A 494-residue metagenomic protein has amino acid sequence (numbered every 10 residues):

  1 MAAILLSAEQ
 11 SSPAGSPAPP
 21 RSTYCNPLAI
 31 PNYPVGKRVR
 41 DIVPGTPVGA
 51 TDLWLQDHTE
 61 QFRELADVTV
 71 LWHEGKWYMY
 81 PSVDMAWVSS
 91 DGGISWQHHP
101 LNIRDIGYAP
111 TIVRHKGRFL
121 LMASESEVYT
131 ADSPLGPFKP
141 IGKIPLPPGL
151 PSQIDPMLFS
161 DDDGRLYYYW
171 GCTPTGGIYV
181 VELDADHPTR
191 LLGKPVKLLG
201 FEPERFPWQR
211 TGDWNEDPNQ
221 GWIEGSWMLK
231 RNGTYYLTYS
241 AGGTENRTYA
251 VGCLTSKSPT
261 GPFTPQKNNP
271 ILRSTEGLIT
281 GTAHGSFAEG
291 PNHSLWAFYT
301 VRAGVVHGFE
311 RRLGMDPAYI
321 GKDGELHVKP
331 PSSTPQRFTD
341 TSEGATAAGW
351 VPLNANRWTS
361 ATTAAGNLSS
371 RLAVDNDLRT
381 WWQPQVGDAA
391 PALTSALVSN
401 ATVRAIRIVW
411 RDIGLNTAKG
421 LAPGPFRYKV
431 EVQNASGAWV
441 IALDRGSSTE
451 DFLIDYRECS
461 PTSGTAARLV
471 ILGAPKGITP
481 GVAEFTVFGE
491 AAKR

Functional and structural regions predicted by a protein language model:
A3-A18: Bacterial Sec-dependent signal peptides at the C-terminal "C-region" and cleavage site
G15-P218, K230-G277, N292-S294, T300-E343 (+1 more regions): Beta-rich carbohydrate-recognition and catalytic domains
R63-E64, W72, S82, G221 (+3 more regions): Short, surface-exposed loop/turn motifs at beta-strand boundaries within globular domains
Y179-R190, D340-D375: Predominantly extracellular/luminal regions of secreted and cell-surface proteins, especially disulfide-bonded
I223, G281-A283, R311, P425-F426: Short, surface-exposed coil-to-beta transition loops
I223-G225, R231: Beta-propeller domains
S286-A288: Catalytic nucleophile loop of clan PA
V374-I441, S448, L453-R494: Aromatic, loop-rich ligand-recognition surfaces of beta-strand-rich domains
